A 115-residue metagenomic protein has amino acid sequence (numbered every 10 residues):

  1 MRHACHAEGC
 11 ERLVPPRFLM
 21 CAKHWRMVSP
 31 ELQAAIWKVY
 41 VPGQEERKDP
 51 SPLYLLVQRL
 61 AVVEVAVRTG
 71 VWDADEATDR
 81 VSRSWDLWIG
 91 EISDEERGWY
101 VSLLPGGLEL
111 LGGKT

Functional and structural regions predicted by a protein language model:
M1-T115: Intrinsically disordered, low-complexity regulatory regions of eukaryotic proteins
